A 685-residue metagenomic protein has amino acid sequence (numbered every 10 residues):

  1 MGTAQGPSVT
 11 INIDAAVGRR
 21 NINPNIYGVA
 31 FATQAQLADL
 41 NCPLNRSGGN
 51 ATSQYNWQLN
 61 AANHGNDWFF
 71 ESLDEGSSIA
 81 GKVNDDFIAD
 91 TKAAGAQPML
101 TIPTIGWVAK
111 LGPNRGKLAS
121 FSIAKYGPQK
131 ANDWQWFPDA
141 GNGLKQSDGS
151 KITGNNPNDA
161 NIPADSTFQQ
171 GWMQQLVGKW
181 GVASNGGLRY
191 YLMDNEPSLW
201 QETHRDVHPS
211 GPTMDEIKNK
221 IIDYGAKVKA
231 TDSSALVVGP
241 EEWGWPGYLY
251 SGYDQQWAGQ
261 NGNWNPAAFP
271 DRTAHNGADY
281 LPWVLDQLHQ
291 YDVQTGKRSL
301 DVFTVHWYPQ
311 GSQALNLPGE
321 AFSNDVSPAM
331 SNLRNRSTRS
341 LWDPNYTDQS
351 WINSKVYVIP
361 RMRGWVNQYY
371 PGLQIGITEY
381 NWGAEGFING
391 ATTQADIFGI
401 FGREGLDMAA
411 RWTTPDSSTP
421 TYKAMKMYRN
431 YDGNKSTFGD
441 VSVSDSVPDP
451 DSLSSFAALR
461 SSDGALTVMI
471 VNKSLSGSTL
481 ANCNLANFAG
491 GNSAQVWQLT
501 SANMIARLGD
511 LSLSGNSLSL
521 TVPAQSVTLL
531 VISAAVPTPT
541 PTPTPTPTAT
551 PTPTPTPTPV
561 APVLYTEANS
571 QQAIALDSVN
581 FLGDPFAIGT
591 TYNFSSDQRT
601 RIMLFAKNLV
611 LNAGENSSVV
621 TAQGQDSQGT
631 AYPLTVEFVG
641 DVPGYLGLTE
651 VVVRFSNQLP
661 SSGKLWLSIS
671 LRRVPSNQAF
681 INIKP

Functional and structural regions predicted by a protein language model:
T3, M330, N335-T338, T538-T558: Ser/Thr-rich, Proline-interspersed low-complexity disordered segments
A4-N324: N-terminal catalytic cores of secreted or lumenal carbohydrate-active enzymes
S198-R205, W243-W257, T338-D348, M362-A391: Active-site clefts of carbohydrate-active enzymes
D223-A226, A230, D301, W307-N381: Glycoside hydrolase catalytic-domain groove-lining segments
F387, Q394, F398-T467, T500: Glycan-recognition and catalytic regions of carbohydrate-active enzymes
D449-G490, S526-V531: Carbohydrate-binding surface patches
L513-P537: C-terminal beta-strand-rich structural cap/linker in extracellular carbohydrate-active enzymes
P553-P685: A sequence-level detector for low-complexity, Ser/Thr- and acidic-rich stretches
